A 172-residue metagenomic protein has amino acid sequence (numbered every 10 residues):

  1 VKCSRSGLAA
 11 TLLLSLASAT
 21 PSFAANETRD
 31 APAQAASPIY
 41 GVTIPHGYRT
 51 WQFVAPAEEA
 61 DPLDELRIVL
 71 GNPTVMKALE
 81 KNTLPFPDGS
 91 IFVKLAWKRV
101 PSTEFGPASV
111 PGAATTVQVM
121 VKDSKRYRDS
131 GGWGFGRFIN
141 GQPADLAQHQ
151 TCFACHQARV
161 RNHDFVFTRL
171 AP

Functional and structural regions predicted by a protein language model:
V1-A10: Bacterial N-terminal signal peptides that target proteins for export
A9-A19: Bacterial N-terminal signal peptides
T20-A24: Sec/Tat signal peptide C-region and signal peptidase I cleavage site
A25-D30, S37, G41-E65, T83-P172: Sequence context surrounding c-type heme c attachment/ligation sites in exported
R67-K77: Short, structured beta-strand/loop micro-motifs enriched in basic residues and often containing a Trp
